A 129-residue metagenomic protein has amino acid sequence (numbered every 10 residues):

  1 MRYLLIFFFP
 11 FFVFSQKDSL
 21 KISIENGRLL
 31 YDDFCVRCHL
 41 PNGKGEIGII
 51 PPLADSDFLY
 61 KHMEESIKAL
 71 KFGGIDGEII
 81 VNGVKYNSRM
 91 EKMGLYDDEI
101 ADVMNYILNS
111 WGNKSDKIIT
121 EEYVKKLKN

Functional and structural regions predicted by a protein language model:
Y3-F12: Sec-dependent N-terminal signal peptides
P10-F11, Y31, I107, K128: Hydrophobic residues within well-ordered, non-membrane alpha-helices that form the packing/core of soluble catalytic
V13-L30: Electrostatic cytochrome c docking/interface patches
S23-G27, H62, S66, E99: Stable alpha-helical elements in mature extracytoplasmic
G27, Y31-P41, V103, I107: The canonical Cys-X-X-Cys-His
R37-E78: A contiguous binding-surface segment within folded domains or other stable secondary-structure elements
I47-A54, I75-N129: Axial heme c-ligation environment in periplasmic c-type cytochrome domains
